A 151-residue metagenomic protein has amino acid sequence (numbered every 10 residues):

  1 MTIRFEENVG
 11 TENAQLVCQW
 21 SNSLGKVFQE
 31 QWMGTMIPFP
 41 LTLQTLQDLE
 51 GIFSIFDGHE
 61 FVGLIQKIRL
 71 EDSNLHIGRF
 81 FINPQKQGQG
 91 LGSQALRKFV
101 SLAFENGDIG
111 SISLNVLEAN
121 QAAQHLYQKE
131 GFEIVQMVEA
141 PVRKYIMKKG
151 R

Functional and structural regions predicted by a protein language model:
T2-R79, N83-Q85, L96, L102 (+2 more regions): Acetyl-CoA-dependent GNAT
H76, F81, S113-N115, I146: Conserved beta-strand segments that form the floor/walls of ligand-binding pockets within enzyme and binding domains
N83-Q85, Q89, E118-A119: Active-site acidic-Proline motif in GNAT/NAT acetyltransferases
G90, D108, G131: Short glycine-rich hinge loops at helix-strand junctions in the catalytic core of two-component histidine kinases
S93, E118-Q136: Conserved active-site alpha-helix within GNAT-family acetyltransferase domains
E105-N115: Conserved GNAT acetyl-CoA-binding A-motif
L114-Q124, A140-K144, G150: Conserved beta-strand-loop-alpha-helix junction that forms the acyl-donor binding cleft
